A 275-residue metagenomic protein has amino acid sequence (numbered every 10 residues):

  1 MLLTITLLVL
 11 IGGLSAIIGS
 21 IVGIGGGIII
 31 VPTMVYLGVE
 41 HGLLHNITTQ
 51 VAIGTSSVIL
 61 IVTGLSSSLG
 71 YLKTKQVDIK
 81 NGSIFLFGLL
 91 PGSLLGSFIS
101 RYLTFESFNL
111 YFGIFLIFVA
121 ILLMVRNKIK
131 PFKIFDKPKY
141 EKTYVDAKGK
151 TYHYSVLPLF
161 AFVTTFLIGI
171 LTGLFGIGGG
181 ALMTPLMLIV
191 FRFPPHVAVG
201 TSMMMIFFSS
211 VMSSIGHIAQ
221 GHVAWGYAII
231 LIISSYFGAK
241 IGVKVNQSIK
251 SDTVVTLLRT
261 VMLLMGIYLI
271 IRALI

Functional and structural regions predicted by a protein language model:
M1-S20, V35-Y36, E40-L44, L69-G169 (+2 more regions): Juxtamembrane transmembrane-helix boundary motif
I18-I28, T172-G179: Short helix-coil transition sites and intra-membrane helix breaks within transmembrane domains of multi-pass
G27, V31, V62-L65, G96 (+4 more regions): Alpha-helical transmembrane segments of polytopic integral membrane proteins, especially the permease/helical cores
I30-T49, M183-V197: Interfacial segments of multi-pass membrane proteins
T49, T55-S66: Transmembrane alpha-helices of multi-pass small-molecule transport proteins
G54, V199-G200, R259: Conserved glycine-rich helix-kink/hinge and helix-boundary motifs of the Major Facilitator Superfamily
S56-L60, S202-I206, A228, I232: Short hydrophobic/aromatic, small-residue-rich stretches within specific transmembrane helices of secondary active
L167, G200-V211: Hydrophobic alpha-helical transmembrane segments of multi-pass integral membrane proteins, especially transporters
